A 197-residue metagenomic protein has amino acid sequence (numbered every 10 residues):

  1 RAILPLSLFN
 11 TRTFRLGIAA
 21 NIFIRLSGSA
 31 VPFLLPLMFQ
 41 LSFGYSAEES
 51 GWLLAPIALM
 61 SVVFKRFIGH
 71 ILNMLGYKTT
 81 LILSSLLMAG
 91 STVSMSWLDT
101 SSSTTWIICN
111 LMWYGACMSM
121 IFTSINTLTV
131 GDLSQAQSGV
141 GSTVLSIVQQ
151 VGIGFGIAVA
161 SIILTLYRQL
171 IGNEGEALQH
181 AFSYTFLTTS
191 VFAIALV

Functional and structural regions predicted by a protein language model:
A2-L170, L178-L196: 12-transmembrane solute porter fold
